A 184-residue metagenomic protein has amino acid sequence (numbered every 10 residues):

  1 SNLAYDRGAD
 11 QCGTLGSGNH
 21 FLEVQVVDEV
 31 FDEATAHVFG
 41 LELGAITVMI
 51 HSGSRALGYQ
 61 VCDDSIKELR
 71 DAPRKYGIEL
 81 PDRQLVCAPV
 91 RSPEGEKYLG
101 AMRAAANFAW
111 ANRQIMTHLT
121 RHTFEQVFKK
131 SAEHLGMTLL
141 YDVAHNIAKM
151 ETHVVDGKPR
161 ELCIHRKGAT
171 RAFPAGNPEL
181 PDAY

Functional and structural regions predicted by a protein language model:
S1-Y184: Domain-length cofactor-binding catalytic modules of enzymes
